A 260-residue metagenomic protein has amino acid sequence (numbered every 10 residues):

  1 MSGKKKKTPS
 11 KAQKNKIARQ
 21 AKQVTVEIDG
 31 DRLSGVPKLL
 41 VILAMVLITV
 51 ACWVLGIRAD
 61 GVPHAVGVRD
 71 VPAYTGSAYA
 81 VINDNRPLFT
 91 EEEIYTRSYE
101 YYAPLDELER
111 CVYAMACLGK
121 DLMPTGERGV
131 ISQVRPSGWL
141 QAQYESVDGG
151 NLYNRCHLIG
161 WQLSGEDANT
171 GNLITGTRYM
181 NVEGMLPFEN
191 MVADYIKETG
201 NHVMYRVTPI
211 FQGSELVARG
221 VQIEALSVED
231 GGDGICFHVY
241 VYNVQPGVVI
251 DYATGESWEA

Functional and structural regions predicted by a protein language model:
M1-K22: N-terminal targeting leaders characterized by basic, low-complexity, disordered sequences that direct proteins
K5-K6, T25-D31: Intrinsically disordered, low-complexity, charge-biased terminal/linker regions in eukaryotic proteins
D29-L43: N-terminal Sec-pathway targeting helices
L39-G56: Hydrophobic membrane-insertion alpha-helices, especially the h-region of bacterial N-terminal signal peptides
A51-V68: Sec-dependent signal peptide cleavage junction
H64-A78: Short, extreme N-terminal leader segments that mark the start of a protein/domain
Y74-Y95: Short, Gly/Pro- and small/polar-rich lid/capping loops
E91-A260: Domain-level detector of nuclease and nuclease-like folds in predominantly extracellular/periplasmic contexts
